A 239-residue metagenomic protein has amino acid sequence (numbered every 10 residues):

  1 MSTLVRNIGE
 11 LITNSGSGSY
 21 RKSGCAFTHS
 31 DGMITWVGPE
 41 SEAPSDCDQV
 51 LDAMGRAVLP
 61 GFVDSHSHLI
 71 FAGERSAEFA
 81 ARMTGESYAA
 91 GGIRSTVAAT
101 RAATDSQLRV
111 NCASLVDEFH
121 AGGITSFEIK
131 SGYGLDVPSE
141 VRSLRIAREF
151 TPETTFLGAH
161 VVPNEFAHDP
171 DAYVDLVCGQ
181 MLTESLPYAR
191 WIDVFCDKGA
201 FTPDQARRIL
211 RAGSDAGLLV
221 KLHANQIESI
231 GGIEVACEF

Functional and structural regions predicted by a protein language model:
M1-P44: N-terminal metal-binding scaffold of metallo-dependent hydrolase/deaminase domains
L4, D48-D52, T154: Conserved beta-strand scaffold positions in the cores of enzyme catalytic domains, especially in NTP/NDP-utilizing
L4, G61-V63, V220-K221: Residue-level marker for buried hydrophobic side chains located in beta-strands that build the well-ordered beta-sheet
I8, A26, G32, G55 (+6 more regions): Divalent metal-coordination and catalytic microenvironments
A53-N111: Metal-associated gating/positioning segment near the N- to mid-region
D64, A121, D215-G217, E238: Residues at the C-terminal ends
R94-N111, D117, T125-I227: Metal-coordinating catalytic core of metallo-dependent amide/deamination hydrolases
G231-G232: Short acidic active-site motifs
